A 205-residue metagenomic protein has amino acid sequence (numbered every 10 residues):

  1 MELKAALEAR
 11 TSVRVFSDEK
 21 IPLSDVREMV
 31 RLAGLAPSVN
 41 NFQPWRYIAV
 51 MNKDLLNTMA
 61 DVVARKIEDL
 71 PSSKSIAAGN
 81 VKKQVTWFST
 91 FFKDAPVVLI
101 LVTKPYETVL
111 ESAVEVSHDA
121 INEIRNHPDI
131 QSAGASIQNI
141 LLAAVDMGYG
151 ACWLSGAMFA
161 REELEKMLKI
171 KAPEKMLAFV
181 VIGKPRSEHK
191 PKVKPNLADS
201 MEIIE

Functional and structural regions predicted by a protein language model:
M1-K20, S24-E28: Short acidic N-proximal helix/loop "leader" segments that mark the beginning of a domain or an inter-domain linker
L3-A6, S12-V13, K175-E205: C-terminal helix-cap and adjacent tail motif
L7, M29-A33, V180: Short alpha-helical scaffolding segments that buttress acidic/His motifs in well-ordered protein cores
M29, A33, L99, P105 (+1 more regions): Small-aliphatic-rich amphipathic alpha-helix that forms the alpha element of a beta-alpha
G34-N41: Glycine-rich phosphate/pyrophosphate-binding beta-alpha loops
P44-W45, A95-V98, M176-L177: Short, surface-exposed beta-edge/turn micro-motifs
A49-A133: Glycine/small-residue-rich phosphate/adenosyl-binding loop
W87-T90, K166-I170: A generic local secondary-structure boundary/capping motif
